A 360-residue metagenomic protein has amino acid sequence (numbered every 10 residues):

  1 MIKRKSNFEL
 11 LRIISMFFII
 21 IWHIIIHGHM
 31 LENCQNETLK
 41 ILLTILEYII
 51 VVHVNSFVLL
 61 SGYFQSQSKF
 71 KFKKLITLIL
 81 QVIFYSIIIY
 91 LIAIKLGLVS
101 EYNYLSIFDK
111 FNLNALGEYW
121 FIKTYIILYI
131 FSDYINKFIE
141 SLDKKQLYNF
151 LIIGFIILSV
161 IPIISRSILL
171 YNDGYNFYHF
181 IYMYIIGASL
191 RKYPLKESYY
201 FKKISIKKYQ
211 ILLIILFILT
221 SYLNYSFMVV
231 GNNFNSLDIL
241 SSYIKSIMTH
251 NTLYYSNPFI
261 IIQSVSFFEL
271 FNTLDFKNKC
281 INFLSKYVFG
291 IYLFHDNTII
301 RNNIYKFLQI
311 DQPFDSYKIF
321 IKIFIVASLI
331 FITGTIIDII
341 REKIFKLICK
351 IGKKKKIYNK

Functional and structural regions predicted by a protein language model:
M1-K360: Alpha-helical transmembrane segments and their immediate juxtamembrane cytosolic regions
